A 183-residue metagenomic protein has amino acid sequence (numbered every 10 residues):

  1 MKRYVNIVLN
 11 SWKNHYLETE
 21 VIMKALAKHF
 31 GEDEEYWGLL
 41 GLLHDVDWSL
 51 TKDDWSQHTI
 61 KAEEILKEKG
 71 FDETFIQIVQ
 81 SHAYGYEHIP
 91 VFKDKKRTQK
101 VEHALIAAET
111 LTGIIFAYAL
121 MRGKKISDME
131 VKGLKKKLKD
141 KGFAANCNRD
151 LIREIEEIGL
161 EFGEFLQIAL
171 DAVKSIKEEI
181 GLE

Functional and structural regions predicted by a protein language model:
M1-H15, L43-T51, G85-E87, I152-E154: Active-site flanking loop/helix segments enriched in acidic
N10-Y36, E63: Alpha-helical phosphate/pyrophosphate-handling elements in metalloenzyme active cores
K13, L17-E20, G38, I76-Q80 (+1 more regions): Short, well-structured alpha-helical segments
V21-H29, D150, E154, L160-E179: Active-site hotspot residues in diverse enzymes, especially metal/ion-binding acidic/histidine motifs
F30-D140: Divalent metal-dependent catalytic cores for phosphoryl transfer on phosphate-bearing substrates
K61-E64, D128-I168: Divalent-cation-assisted or electrostatically stabilized phosphate/pyrophosphate-binding catalytic cores
